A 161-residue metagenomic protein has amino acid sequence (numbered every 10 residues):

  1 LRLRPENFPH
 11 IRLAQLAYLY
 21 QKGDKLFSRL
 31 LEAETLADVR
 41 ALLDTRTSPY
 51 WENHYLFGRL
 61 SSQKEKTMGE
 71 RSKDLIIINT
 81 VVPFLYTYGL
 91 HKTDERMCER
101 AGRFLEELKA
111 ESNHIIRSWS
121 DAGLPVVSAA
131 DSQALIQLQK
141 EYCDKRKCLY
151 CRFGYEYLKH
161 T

Functional and structural regions predicted by a protein language model:
L1-S132: Hydrophobic, aromatic-lined core segments that form the binding pocket/scaffold for planar heteroaromatic ligands
A122-T161: Acidic, carboxylate-rich catalytic segments that either coordinate divalent cations
